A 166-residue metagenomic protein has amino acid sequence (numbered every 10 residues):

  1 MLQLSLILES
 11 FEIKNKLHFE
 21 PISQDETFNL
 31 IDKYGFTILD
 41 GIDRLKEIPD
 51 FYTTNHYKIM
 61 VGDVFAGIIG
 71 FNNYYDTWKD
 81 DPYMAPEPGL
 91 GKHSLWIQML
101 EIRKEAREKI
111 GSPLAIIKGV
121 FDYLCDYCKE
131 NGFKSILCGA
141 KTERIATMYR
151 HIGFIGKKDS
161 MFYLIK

Functional and structural regions predicted by a protein language model:
L2-E47: Short amphipathic alpha-helix that is part of the acyltransferase structural core
K46-K58, G67, Y74-W78: A short helix-loop-beta-strand connector motif used in the catalytic cores of GNAT acetyltransferases and, in some
T54, E130-F133: Short, high-confidence coil segments that cap the C-terminus of an alpha-helix and link into the following beta-strand
F65-R103, E108-G111: Conserved acyl-donor/pantetheine-binding loop and adjacent beta-alpha core of acyl/acetyltransferases and related
E108-D126: Conserved acetyl-CoA-binding loop-helix of GNAT-fold acetyltransferases
I136-T147, I165: Conserved beta-strand-loop-alpha-helix junction that forms the acyl-donor binding cleft
M148-F154: Conserved active-site tyrosine of GNAT-family acetyltransferases
I155-K166: Conserved catalytic-core motifs of GNAT/GCN5-like acyltransferases
